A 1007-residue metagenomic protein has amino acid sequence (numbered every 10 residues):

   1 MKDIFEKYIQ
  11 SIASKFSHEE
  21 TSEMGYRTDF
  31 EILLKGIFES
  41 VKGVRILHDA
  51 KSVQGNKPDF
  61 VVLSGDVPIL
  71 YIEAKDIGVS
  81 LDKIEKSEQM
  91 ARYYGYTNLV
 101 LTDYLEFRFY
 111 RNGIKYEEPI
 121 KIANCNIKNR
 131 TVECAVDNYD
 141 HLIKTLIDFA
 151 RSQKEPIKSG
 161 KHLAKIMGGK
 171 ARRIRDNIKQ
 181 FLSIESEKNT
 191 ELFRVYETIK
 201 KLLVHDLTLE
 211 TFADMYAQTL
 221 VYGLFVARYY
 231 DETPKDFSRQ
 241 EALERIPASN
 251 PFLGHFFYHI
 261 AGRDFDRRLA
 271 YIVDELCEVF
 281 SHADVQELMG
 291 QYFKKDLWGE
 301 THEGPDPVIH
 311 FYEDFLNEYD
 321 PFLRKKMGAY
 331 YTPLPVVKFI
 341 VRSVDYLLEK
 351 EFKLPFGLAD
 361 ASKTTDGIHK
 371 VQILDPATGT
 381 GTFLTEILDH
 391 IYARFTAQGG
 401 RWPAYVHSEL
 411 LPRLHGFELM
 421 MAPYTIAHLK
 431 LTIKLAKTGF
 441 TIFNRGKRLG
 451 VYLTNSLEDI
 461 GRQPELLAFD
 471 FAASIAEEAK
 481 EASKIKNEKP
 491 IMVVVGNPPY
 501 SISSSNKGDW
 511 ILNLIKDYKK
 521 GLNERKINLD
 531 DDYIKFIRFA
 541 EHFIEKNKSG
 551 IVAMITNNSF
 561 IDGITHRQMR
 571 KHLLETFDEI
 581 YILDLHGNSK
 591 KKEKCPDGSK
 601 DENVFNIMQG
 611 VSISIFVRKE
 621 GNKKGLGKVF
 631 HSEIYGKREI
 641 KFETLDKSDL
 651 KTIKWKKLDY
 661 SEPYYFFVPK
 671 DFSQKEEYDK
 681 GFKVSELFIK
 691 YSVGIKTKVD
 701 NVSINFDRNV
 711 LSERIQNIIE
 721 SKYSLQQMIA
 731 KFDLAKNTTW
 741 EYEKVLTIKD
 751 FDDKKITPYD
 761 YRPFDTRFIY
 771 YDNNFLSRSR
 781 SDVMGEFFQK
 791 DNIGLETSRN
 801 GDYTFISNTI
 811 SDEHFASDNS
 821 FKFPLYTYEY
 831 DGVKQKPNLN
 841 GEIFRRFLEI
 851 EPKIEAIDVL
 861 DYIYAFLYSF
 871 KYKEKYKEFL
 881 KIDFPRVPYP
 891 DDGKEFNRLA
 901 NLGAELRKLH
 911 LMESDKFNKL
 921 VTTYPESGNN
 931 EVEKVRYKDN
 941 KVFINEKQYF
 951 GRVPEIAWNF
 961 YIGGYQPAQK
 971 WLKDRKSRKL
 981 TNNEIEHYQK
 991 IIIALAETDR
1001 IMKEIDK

Functional and structural regions predicted by a protein language model:
M1-S40, V44-S52, G223, S238-Q240 (+1 more regions): Charged, often low-complexity linker/regulatory segments
K2-F16, S64-G65, K75-M215, T219 (+6 more regions): Short, basic/polar, glycine-containing "phosphate-handling" surface segments that engage DNA
F30, F60-V62, P68-D76: Conserved catalytic cores of phosphodiester-cleaving nucleases, focusing on short active-site segments
E31-G36, E85-L105, K430-K437, D530-F543: Metal-dependent nuclease catalytic cores in nucleic-acid-processing enzymes, especially RNase H-like/related
L47-S52, F293-G299, E303, P307 (+3 more regions): SAM-dependent methyltransferase catalytic region
Q54-S64, S612: Short acidic loop-to-beta-strand element that houses the catalytic metal-binding Asp/Glu of nuclease active sites
Q153-E386, F417-A422, T454-I460, P490-S503: Preference for the N-terminal adenyl/adenosyl cofactor-binding alpha/beta module
S505-L514, N523-E524, H542-K1007: Sequence-level detector for compositionally biased, low-complexity segments
